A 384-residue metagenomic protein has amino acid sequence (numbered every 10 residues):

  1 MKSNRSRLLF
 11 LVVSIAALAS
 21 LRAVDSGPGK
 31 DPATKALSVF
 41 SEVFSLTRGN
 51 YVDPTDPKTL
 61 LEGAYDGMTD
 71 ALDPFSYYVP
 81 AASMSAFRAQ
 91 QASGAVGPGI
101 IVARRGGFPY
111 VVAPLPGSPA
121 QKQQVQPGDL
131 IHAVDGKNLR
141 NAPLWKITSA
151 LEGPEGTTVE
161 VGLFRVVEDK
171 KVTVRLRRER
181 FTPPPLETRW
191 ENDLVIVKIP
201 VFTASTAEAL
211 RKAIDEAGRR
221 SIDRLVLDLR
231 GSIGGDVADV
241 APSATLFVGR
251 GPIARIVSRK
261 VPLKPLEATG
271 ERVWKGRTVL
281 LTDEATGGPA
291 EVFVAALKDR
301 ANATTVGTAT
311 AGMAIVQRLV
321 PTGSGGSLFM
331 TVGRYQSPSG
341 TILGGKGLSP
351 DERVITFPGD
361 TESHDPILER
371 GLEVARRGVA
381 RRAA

Functional and structural regions predicted by a protein language model:
R7-R22: Hydrophobic membrane-insertion alpha-helices, especially the h-region of bacterial N-terminal signal peptides
D25-A36, R48-V52, D56-P57, Y110-A113 (+3 more regions): Cleft-lining beta-strand/loop regions that shape enzyme active-site pockets
T55-L72: An acidic helix/loop motif centered on a single conserved Asp/Glu that marks catalytic or ligand-interacting sites
G63, P74-A113: PDZ/PDZ-like peptide-tail recognition elements
T322-R334, S349: Short acidic, Pro/Gly- and aromatic-enriched capping/linker segments at domain boundaries
L343-K346, D360-A384: Conserved functional hotspot residues or short segments at active or partner-binding sites across diverse domains
